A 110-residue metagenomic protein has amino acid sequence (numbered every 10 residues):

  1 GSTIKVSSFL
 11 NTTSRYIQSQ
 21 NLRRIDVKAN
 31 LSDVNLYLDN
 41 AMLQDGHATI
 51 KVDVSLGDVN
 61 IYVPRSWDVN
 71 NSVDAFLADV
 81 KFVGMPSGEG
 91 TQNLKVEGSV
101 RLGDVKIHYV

Functional and structural regions predicted by a protein language model:
K5-V110: Short, surface-exposed interaction patches in beta-rich subdomains that mediate adhesion/assembly near membranes
